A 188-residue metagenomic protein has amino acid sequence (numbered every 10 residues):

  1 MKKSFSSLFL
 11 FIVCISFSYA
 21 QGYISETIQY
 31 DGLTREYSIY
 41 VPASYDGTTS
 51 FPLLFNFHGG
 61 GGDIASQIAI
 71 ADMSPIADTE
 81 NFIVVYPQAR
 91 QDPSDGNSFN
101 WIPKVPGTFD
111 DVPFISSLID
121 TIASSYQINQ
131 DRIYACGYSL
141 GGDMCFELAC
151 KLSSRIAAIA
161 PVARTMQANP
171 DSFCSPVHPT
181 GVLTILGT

Functional and structural regions predicted by a protein language model:
M1-G22: Bacterial Sec-dependent N-terminal signal peptides
S18-L53, S66-I68, I76-T79, I83 (+5 more regions): A domain-start/cap signature at the N-terminus of enzymes
F51, H58-D63: Active-site glycine-rich loops that stabilize anionic/oxyanionic intermediates across multiple enzyme folds
L54-N56, V84, V182: Hydrophobic beta-strand anchors of alpha/beta hydrolase catalytic cores
G60, Q88-Q91, T165: Short beta-to-alpha linker loops that shape the active-site pocket of alpha/beta-hydrolase fold enzymes
Q88-D110: Cap/lid segment of the alpha/beta-hydrolase catalytic domain
K104-Y126, E147: Alpha/beta-hydrolase active-site loop
T184-L186: Short beta-strand/loop motif that positions the catalytic acidic residue of the alpha/beta-hydrolase fold
